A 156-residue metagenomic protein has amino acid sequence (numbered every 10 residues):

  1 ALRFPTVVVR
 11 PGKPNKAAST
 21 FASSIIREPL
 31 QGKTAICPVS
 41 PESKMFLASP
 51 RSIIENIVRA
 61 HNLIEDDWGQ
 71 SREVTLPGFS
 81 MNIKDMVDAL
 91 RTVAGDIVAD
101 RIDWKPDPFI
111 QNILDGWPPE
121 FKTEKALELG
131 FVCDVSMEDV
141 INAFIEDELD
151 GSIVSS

Functional and structural regions predicted by a protein language model:
A1-P11: Conserved beta-loop-beta element that borders a ligand/cofactor-binding pocket
V7, S23-P38, G95-D103: A short C-terminal helix-loop "cap" of Rossmann-like NAD(P)-dependent dehydrogenase/epimerase domains
G12-A17, D115: Short, solvent-exposed loop/turn segments at secondary-structure boundaries
K16-T20, M45-R51, M81, F121 (+1 more regions): Residue-level signal for the nucleotide or nucleotide-sugar donor/cofactor binding architecture
A22-I36, S43-E73: Alpha-helical substrate-binding/gating segment
P29, I57-H61, L90, T123 (+1 more regions): Hydrophobic "lid"/C-terminal helical patch of Rossmann-like NAD(P)-dependent dehydrogenase/epimerase domains
S52-Q111, V154-S155: Mid/C-terminal beta-alpha module of Rossmann-like enzyme folds, strongest in SDR-family dehydrogenases/epimerases
P106, G116-E128, V135-S156: Amphipathic terminal alpha-helices
